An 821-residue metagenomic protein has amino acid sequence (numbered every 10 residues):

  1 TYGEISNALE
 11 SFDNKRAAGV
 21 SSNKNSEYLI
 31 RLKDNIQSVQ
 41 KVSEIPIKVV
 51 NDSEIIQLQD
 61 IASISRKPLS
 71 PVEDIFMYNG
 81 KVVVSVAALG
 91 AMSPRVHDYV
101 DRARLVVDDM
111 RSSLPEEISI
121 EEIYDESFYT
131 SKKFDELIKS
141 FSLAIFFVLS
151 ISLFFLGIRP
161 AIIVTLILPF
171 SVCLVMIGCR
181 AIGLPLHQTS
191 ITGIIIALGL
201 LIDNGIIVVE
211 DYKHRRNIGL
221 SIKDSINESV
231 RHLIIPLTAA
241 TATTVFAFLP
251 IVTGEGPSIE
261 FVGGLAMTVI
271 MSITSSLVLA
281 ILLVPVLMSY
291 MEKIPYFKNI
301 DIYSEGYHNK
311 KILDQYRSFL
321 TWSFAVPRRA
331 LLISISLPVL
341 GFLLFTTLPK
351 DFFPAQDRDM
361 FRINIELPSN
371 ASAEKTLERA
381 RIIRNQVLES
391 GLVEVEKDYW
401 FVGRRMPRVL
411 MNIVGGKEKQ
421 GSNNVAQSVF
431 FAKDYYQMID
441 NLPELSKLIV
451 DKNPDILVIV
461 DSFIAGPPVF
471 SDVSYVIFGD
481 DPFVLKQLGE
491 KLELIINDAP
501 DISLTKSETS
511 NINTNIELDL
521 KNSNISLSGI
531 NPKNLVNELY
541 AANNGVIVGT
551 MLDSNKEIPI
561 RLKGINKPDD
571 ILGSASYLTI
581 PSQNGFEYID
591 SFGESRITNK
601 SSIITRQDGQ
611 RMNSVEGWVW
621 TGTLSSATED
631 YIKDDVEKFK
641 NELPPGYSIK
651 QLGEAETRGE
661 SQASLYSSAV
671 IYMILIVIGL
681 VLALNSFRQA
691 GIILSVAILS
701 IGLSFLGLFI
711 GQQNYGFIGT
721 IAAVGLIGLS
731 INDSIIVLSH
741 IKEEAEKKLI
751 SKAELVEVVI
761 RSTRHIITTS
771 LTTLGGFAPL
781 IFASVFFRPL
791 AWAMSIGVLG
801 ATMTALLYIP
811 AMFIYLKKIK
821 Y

Functional and structural regions predicted by a protein language model:
T1-F146, V209, K486, E493-Y672 (+2 more regions): Extracytoplasmic/periplasmic membrane-proximal domains and adjacent transmembrane bundles of envelope biogenesis
T1-N14, R31-Q37, K375-P468, S523-A541: Solvent-exposed, membrane-proximal periplasmic/extracellular interface segments of envelope transport and secretion
K15, K139-S152, L156, V172 (+14 more regions): Hydrophobic alpha-helical transmembrane segments in multi-pass membrane proteins
I123, T130, F134, V209 (+4 more regions): Helix-loop junctions and hydrophobic alpha-helical segments within the transmembrane domains of large membrane
F146, S150-K213, I678-I750, L755-R761 (+4 more regions): Hydrophobic transmembrane alpha-helices and their membrane-interface caps in long multi-pass transport proteins
L198-E210, L233-T253, E260-Y303, S428 (+3 more regions): Transmembrane alpha-helices and their membrane-interface boundaries in multi-pass membrane transporters and channels
L233, I302-P354, W400, Y475 (+1 more regions): Signature of alpha-helical transmembrane segments and their immediate interfacial
I251-E260, I335-A371, I413, V460 (+2 more regions): Transmembrane helices with small-residue packing motifs
